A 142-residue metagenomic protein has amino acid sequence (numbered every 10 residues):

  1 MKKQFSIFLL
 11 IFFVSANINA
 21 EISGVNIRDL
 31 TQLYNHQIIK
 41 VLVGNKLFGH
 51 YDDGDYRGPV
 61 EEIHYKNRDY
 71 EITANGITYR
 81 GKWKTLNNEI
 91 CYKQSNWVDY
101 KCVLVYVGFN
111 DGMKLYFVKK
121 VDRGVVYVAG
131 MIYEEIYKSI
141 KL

Functional and structural regions predicted by a protein language model:
Q4-V14: Sec-dependent N-terminal signal peptides
I18-R80, C91-L142: Lipid interaction determinants
L86-I90: Short, conserved beta-turn/loop elements at beta-strand boundaries and strand-helix junctions
